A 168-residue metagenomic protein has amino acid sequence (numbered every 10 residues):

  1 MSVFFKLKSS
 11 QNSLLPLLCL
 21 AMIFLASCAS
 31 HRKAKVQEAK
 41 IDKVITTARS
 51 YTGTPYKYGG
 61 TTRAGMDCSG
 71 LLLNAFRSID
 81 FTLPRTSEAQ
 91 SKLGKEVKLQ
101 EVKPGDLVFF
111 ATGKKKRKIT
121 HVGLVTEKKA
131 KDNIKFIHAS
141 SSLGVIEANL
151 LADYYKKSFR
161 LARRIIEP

Functional and structural regions predicted by a protein language model:
V3-L17: Bacterial N-terminal signal peptides that target proteins for export
F24-S27: C-terminal motif of bacterial Sec signal peptides marking the signal peptidase cleavage site
A29-V36, E96, V125-P168: Aromatic- and glycine-rich peptidoglycan recognition patches
R32-Y58: Post-signal peptide N-terminal segment of mature Sec-exported envelope proteins
K40, F81-L143: ...with weaker cross-activation on analogous glycine-rich loops/strands in unrelated enzymes
Y56-R63, L83-E88: Surface-exposed patches in mature extracellular/periplasmic domains of secreted proteins
G59-M66, L93-K98: A glycine-rich, coil/turn loop motif that links secondary-structure elements
R63-F76: Active-site nucleophilic cysteine motif
